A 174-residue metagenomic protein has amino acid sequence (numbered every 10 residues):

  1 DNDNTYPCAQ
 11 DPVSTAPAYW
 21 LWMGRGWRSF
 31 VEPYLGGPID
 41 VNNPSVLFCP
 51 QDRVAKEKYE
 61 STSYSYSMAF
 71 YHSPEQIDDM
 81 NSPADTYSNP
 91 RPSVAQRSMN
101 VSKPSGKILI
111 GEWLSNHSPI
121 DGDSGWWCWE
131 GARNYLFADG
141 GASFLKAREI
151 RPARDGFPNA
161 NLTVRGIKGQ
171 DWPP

Functional and structural regions predicted by a protein language model:
D1-P174: Short, well-structured segments within or immediately adjacent to enzyme catalytic domains that line ligand-binding
